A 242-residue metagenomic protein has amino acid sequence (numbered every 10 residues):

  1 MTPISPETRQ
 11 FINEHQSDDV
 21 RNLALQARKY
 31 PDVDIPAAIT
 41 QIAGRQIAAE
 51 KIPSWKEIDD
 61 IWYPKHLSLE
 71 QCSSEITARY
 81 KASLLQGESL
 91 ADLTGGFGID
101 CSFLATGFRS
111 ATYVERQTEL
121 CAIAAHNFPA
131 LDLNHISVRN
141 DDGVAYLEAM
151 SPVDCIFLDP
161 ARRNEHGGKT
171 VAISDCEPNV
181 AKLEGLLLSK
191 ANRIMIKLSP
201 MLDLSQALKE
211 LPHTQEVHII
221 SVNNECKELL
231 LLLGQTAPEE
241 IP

Functional and structural regions predicted by a protein language model:
M1-D18, L25, F157, R162-P242: Class I S-adenosyl-L-methionine
M1-E88: S-adenosyl-L-methionine
E88, R109, D154, N192: Conserved acidic residues
E88-G96: Conserved class I S-adenosyl-L-methionine
F97-R109: Conserved SAM-binding loop of SAM-dependent methyltransferases across substrates and taxa, primarily the Class I
S110-E115: Conserved SAM-binding motif I beta-strand of class I
R116-C155: S-adenosyl-L-methionine
